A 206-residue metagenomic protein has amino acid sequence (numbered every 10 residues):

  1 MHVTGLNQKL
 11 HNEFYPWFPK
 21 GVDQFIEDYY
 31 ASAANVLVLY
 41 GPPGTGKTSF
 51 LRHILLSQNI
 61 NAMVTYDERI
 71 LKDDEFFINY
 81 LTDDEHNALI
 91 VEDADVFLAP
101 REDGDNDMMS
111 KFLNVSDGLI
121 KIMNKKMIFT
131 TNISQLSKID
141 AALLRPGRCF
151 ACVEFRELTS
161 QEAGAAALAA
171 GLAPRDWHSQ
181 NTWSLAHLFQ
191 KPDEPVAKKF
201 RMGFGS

Functional and structural regions predicted by a protein language model:
V3-S32: N-terminal pre-Walker A segment at the start of P-loop NTPase domains
S32-F50: Walker A/P-loop nucleotide-binding motif
S49-H53, S57: Active-site signature of alpha/beta-hydrolase-fold catalytic machinery across serine- and Asp/Cys-nucleophile hydrolases
L56-Y66: Post-Walker A helix-loop "phosphate-sensing" segment adjacent to the P-loop in P-loop NTPases
V64-L71, V96: A short hydrophobic beta-strand->loop->alpha-helix junction that borders the nucleotide-binding pocket of P-loop NTPases
D74-M123: Conserved nucleotide-sensing/catalytic segment adjacent to the nucleotide-binding pocket in NTP-handling enzymes
D117-L143, F150-C152: Canonical AAA+ ATPase core
A142, R148-S206: C-terminal alpha-helical "lid" subdomain
